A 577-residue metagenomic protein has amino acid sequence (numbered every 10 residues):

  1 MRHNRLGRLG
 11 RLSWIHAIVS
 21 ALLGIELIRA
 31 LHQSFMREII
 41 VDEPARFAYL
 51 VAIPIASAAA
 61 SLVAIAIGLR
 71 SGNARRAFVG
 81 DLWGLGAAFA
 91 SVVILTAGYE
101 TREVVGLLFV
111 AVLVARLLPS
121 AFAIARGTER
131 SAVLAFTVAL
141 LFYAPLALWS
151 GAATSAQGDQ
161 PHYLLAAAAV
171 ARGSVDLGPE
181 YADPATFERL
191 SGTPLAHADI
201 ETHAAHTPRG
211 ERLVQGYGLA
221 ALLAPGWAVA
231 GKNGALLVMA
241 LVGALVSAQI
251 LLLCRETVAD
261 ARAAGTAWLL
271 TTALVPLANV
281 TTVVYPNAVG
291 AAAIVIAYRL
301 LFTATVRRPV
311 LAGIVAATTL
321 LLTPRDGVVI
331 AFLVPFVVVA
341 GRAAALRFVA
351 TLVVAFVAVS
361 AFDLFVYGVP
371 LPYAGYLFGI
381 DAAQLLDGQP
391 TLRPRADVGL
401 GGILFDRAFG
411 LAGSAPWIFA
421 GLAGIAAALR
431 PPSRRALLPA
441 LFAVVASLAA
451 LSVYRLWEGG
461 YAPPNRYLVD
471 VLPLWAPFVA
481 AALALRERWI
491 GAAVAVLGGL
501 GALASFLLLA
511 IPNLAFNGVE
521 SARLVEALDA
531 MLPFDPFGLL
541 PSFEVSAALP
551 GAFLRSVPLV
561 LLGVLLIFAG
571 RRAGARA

Functional and structural regions predicted by a protein language model:
M1-L23, L50-F89, L95-G151, A344-T351 (+2 more regions): Start-transfer (signal-anchor) and selected internal transmembrane alpha helices of multi-pass inner/ER membrane
A58-G72, R116-I124, V334-V339, A412-L441 (+3 more regions): Hydrophobic, aromatic-rich transmembrane alpha-helices and their immediate juxtamembrane boundary segments
S61-I65, G234-V258, A291-I296: Transmembrane-helix motifs of polytopic, lipid-linked glycan transferases
G72-A88, I250-V275, A291-A292, R307-A312 (+1 more regions): Transmembrane-helix signature of polytopic, membrane-embedded enzymes that assemble or transfer cell-envelope glycans
G98-G106, L237-V242, A261, T266-I296 (+4 more regions): Multi-pass, polyprenyl lipid-linked donor-dependent membrane glycosyltransferases
R172-L219, L223-A228, L377-P394, R455: Interfacial juxtamembrane loops and adjacent helix segments that form the catalytic/substrate-binding surfaces
R299-T303, P309-V310, V328-V357, A361 (+3 more regions): Perimembrane helix-loop-helix junctions
D326, F332, L346-G424, A440-V453 (+1 more regions): Membrane-lumen/periplasm interface segments of specific transmembrane helices in polyprenyl phosphate-linked
